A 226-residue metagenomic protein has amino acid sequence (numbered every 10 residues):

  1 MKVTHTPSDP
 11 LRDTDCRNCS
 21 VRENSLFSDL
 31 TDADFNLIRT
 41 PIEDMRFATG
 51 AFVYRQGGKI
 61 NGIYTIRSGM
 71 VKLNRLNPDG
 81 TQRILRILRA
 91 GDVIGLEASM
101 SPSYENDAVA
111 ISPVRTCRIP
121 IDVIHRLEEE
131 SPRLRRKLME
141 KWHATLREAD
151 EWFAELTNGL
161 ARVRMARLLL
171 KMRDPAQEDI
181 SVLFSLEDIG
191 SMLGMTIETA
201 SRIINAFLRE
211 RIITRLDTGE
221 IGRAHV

Functional and structural regions predicted by a protein language model:
M1-A48, V93-I94, A98-S101: Cyclic nucleotide-binding regulatory module and flanking cytosolic helices
G50, N61-N74, A90-G91: Glycine- and acidic-residue-biased ligand/ion/polar-headgroup-sensing regions
V53-G58: Short phosphate-coordinating micro-motif centered on Lys-Gly-acidic
I63, I87, R118, L183 (+1 more regions): Short aromatic/basic micro-patch
M70, D92, P113-R115, I212 (+1 more regions): Structural motif
I84-R147: Cyclic-nucleotide recognition modules
E151-K171: Short alpha-helical segments that sit at the start of domains
L170-H225: Phosphate-/nucleic-acid-contacting segments
